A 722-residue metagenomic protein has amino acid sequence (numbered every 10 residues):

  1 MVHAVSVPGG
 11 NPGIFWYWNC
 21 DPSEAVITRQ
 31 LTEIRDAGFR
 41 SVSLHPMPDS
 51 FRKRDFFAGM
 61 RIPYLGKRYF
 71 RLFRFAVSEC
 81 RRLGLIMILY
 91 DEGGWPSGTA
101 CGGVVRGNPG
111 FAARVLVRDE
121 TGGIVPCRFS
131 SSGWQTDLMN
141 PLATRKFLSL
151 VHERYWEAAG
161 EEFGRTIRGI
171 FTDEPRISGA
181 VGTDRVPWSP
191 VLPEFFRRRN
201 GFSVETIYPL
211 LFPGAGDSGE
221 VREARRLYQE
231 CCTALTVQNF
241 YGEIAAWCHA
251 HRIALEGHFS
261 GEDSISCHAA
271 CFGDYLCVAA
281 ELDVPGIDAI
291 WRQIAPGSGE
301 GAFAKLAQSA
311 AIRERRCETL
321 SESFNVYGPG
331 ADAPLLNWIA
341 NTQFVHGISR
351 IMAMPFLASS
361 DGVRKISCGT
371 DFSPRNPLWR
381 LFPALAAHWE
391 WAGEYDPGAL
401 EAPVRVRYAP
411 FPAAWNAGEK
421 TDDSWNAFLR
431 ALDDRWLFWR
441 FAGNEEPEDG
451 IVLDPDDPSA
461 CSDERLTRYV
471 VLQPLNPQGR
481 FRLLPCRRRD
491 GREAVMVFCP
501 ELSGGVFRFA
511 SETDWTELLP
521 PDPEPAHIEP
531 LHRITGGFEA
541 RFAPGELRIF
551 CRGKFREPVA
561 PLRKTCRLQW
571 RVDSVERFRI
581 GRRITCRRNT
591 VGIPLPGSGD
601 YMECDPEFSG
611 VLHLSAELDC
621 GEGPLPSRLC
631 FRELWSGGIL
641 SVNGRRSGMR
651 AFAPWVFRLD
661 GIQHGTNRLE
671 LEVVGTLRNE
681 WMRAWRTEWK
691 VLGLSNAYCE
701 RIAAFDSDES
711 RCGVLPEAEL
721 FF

Functional and structural regions predicted by a protein language model:
P8-G13, Y17, E24-R29, R40-V42 (+11 more regions): Carbohydrate-binding surfaces of carbohydrate-active enzymes
H45-R61: Glycine-rich, proline-tolerant flexible connector loops at the mouths of alpha/beta enzymes
E79, E92, P96-E161: Catalytic and substrate-binding clefts that recognize carbohydrates or anionic sugar/phosphate headgroups
V125-G133, G545-G553, R668-L671: Short, aromatic- and glycine-rich surface loops/edge beta-strands on solvent-exposed regions
K554-R556, V674-R683: Short acidic/polar inter-strand loop motif in beta-rich domains
G597-P606, E688-F722: Non-catalytic, glycine-rich low-complexity segments
L618, P624-N643, A651, L669-V673: Aromatic-lined ligand-binding clefts that engage carbohydrates, nucleic acids, or primary amines
H664-G665: A glycine-anchored, Pro-Gly-centered beta-turn/N-cap motif
